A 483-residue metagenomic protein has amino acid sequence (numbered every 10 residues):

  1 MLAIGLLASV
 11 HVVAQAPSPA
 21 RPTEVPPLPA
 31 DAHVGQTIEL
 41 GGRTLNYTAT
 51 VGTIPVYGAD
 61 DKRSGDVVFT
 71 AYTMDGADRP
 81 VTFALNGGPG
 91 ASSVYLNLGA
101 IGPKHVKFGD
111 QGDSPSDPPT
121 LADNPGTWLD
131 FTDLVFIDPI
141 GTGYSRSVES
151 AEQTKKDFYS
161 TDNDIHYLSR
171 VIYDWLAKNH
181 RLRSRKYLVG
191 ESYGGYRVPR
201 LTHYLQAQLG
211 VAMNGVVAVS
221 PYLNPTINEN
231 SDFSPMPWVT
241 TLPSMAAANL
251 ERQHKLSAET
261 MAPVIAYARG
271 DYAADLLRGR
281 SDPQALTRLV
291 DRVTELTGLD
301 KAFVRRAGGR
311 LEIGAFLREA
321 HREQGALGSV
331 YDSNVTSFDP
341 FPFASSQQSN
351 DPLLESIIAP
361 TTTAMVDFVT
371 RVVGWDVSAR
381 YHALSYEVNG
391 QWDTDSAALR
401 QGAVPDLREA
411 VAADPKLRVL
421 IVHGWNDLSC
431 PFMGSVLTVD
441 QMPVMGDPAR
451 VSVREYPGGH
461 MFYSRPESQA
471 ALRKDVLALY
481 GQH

Functional and structural regions predicted by a protein language model:
A16-R21, D61-Y159, D440: N-terminal cap/lid subdomain of alpha/beta-hydrolase-fold enzymes
K104-K107, Q206-G298: A catalytic-pocket lid/entrance helix-loop region that shapes and gates access to the active site across common
H166-S184: Conserved acidic catalytic loop of the alpha/beta-hydrolase fold
R181-Y193: Alpha/beta-hydrolase fold nucleophile elbow
G190-H203: Glycine-rich nucleophile elbow surrounding the catalytic serine of serine-hydrolase chemistry
P283-S429: Alpha/beta-hydrolase fold catalytic core
L417, P431-Q441: Short alpha-helix in the alpha/beta-hydrolase fold that links the catalytic acid
G459-S468: Catalytic histidine-centered segment of alpha/beta-hydrolase-like enzymes
